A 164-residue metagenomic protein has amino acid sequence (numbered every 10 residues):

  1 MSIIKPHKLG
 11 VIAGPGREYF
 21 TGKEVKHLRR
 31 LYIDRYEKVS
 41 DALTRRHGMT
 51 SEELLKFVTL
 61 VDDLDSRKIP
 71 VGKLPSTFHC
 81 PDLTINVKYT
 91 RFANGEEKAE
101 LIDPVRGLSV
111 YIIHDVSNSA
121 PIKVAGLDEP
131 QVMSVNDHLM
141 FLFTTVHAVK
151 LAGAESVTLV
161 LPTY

Functional and structural regions predicted by a protein language model:
M1-Y164: PRPP-associated nucleotide enzymes
